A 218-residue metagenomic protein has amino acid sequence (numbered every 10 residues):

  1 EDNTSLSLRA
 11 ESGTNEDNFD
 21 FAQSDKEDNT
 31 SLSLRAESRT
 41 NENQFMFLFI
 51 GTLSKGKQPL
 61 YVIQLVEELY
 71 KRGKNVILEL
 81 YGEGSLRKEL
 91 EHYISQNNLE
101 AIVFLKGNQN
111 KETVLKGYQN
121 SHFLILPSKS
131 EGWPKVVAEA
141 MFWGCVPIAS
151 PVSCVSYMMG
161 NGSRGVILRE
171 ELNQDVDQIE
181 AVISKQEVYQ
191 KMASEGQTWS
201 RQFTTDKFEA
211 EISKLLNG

Functional and structural regions predicted by a protein language model:
S31, N41-K57, I63-V66, E79: Conserved donor-binding/catalytic core segment of Leloir-type glycosyltransferases
E91-Q109: Nucleotide-activated donor-binding/catalytic signature segment of Leloir-type glycosyltransferases, i.e., the conserved
N108-Q109, K116-S121: Short alpha-helical donor nucleotide-sugar binding micro-motif in glycosyltransferases
K129: Aromatic "clamp/platform" in nucleotide-sugar-dependent glycosyltransferases that forms part of the donor/acceptor
V146-A149: Short hydrophobic beta-strand element within catalytic cores of glycosyltransferases and related nucleotide-activated
N161-N173, A181-Q186: Conserved acidic donor-binding segment of nucleotide-sugar-dependent glycosyltransferases
V188-Q202: A short, well-ordered alpha-helix in the C-terminal region of glycosyltransferases
T205-G218: C-terminal alpha-helical cap of glycosyltransferases
